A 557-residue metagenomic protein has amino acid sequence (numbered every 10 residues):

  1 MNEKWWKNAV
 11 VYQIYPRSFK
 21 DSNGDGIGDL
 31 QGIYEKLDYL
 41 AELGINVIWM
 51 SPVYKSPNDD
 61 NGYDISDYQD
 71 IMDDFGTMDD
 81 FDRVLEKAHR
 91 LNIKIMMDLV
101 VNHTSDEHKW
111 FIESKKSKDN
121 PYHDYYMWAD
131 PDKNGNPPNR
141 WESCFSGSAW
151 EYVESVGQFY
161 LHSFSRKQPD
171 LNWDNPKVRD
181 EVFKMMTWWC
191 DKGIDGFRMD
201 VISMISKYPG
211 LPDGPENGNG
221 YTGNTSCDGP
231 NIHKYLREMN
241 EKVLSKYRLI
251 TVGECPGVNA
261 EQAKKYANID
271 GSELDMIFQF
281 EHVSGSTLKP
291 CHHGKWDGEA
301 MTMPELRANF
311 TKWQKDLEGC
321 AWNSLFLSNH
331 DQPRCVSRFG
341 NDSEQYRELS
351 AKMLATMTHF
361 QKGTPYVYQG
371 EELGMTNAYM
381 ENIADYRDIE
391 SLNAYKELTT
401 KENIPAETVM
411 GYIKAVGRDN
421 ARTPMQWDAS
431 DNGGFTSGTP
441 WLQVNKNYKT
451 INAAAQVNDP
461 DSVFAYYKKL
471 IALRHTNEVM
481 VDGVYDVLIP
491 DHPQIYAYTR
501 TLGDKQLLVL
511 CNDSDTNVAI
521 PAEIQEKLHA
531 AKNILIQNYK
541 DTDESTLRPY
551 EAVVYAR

Functional and structural regions predicted by a protein language model:
M1-R557: Active-site and adjacent substrate-binding regions of carbohydrate-active enzymes
